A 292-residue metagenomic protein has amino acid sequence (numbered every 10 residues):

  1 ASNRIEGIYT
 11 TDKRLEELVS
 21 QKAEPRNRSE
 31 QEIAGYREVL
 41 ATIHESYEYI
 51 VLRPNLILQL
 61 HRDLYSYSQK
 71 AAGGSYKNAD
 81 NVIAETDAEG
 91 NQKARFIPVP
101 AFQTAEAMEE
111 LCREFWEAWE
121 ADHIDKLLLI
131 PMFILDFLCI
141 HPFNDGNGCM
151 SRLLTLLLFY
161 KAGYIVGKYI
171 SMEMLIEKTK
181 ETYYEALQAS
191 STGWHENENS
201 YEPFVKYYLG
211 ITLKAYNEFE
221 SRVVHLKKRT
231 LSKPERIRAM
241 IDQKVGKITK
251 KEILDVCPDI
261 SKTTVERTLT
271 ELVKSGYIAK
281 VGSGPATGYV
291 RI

Functional and structural regions predicted by a protein language model:
A1-I292: FIC/Doc superfamily catalytic core
